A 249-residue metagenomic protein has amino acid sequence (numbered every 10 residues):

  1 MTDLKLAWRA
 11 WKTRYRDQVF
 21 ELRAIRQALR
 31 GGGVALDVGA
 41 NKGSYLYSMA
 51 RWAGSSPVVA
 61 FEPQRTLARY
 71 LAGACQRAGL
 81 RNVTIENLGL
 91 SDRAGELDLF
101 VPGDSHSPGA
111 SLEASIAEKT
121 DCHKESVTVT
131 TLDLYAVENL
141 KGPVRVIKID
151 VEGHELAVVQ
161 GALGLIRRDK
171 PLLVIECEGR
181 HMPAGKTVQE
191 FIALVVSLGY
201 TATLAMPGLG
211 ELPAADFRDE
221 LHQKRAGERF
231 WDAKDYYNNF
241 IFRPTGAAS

Functional and structural regions predicted by a protein language model:
M1-S249: Phosphate/nucleotide-binding beta-alpha loop and adjacent structural elements of enzyme active sites
